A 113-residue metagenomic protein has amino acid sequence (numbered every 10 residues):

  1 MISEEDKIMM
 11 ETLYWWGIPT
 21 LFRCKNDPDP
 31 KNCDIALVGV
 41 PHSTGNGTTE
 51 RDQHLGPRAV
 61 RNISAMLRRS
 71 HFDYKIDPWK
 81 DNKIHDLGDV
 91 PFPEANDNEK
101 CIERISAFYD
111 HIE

Functional and structural regions predicted by a protein language model:
I2-E113: Metal-dependent C-N hydrolase catalytic cores
